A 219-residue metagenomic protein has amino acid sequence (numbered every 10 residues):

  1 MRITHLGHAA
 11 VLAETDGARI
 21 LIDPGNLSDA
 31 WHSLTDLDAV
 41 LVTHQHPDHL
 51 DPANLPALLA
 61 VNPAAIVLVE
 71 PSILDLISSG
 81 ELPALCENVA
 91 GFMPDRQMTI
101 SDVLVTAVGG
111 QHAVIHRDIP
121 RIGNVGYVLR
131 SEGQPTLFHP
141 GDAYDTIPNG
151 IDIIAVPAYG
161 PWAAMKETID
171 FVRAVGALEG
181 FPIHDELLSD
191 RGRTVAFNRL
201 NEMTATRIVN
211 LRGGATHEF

Functional and structural regions predicted by a protein language model:
M1-T35, G91-G150, W162-A164, R212-F219: Core dinuclear metal-dependent hydrolase active-site scaffold
T4, A39-L41, L68, A90 (+5 more regions): Hydrophobic/aromatic beta-strand patches that form the interior of the parallel beta-sheet core in alpha/beta enzyme
T4, E81-T99, I169, R173-F219: Binuclear metal-ion centers of metallo-dependent hydrolases, dominated by the metallo-beta-lactamase
A10, L55-L59, G126, T168-V172 (+1 more regions): Short amphipathic alpha-helical segments and helix-helix/interface helices
N26-V69, D152-A155: Active-site metal-binding motif and surrounding structural segment of the metallo-beta-lactamase
W31-H32, D51-A53, I77-G80, R117 (+3 more regions): Short glycine-/acidic-enriched loop or helix-start segments at secondary-structure transitions that form or flank
H46, I73, Q111, Y144 (+2 more regions): Catalytic metal-binding/acid-base residues of hydrolase active sites
I151-R173: Active-site-proximal segments of metal-dependent phosphoesterases and phosphodiesterases across multiple
